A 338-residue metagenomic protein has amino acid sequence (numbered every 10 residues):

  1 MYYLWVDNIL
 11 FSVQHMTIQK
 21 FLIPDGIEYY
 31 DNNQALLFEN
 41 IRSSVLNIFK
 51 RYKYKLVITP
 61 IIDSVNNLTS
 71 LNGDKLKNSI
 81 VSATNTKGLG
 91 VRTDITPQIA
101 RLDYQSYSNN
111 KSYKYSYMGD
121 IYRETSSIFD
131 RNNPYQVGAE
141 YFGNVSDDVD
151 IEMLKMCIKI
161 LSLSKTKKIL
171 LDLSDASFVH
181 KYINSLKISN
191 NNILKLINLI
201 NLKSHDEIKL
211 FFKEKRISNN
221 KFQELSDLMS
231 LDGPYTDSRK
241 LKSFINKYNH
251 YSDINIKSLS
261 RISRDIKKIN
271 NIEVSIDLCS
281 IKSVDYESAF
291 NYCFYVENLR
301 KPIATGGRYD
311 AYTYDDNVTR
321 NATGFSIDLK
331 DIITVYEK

Functional and structural regions predicted by a protein language model:
H15-R92, I151: TRNA-binding/sensing appendages of the translation machinery
Q34-Y52, S64, A83, T96-S108 (+2 more regions): Positively charged, Gly/Ser-enriched RNA/tRNA-binding surfaces
I58-N78, S174-N184, S280-A289: Beta-rich nucleic-acid/ligand-interaction surfaces
N78-N85, I188-K209, V296: Acidic, His- and aromatic-enriched active-site or binding-groove loops in soluble protein domains that engage sugars
N110-K111, S189: A short alpha->loop->secondary-structure connector
S146-D150, I160-S164, I169-S177, Y182-N191 (+1 more regions): Internal, well-ordered alpha/beta segment that forms a basic, Gly-enriched binding/recognition surface
